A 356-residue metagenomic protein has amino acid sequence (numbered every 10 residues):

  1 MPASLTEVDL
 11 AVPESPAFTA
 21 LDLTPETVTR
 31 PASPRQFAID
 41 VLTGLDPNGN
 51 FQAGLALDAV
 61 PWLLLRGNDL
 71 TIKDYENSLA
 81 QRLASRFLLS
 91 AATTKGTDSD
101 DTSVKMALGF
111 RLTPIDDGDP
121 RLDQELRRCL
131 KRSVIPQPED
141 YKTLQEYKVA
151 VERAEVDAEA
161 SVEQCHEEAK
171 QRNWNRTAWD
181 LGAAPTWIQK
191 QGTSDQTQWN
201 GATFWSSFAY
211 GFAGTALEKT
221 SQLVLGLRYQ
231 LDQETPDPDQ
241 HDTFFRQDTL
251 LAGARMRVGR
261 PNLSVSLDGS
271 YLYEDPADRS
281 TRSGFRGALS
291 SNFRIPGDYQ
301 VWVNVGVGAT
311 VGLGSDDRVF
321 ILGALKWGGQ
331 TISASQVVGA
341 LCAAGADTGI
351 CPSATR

Functional and structural regions predicted by a protein language model:
M1-S333: Transmembrane beta-barrel domains of bacterial outer-membrane proteins
I135, Q171, T348-A354: Secreted/processed peptides and extracellular or luminal domains of membrane proteins
T331-S353: Acidic, low-complexity, intrinsically disordered peripheral segments
